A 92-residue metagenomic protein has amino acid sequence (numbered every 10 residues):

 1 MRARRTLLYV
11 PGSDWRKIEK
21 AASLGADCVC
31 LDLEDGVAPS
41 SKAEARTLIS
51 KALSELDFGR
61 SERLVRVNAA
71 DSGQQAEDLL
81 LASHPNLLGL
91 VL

Functional and structural regions predicted by a protein language model:
M1-L92: Expand to "…catalyze enediolate/carbanion chemistry for C-C bond making/breaking, isomerization, decarboxylation
